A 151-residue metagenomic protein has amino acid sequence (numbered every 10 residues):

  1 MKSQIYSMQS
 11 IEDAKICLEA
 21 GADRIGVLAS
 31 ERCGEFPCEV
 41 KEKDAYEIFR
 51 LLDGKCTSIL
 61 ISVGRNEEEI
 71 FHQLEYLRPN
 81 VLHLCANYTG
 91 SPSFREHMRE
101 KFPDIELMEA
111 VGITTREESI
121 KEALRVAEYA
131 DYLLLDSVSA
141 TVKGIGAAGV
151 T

Functional and structural regions predicted by a protein language model:
M1-T151: Conserved N-terminal beta1-alpha1 strand-loop-helix module at the mouth
